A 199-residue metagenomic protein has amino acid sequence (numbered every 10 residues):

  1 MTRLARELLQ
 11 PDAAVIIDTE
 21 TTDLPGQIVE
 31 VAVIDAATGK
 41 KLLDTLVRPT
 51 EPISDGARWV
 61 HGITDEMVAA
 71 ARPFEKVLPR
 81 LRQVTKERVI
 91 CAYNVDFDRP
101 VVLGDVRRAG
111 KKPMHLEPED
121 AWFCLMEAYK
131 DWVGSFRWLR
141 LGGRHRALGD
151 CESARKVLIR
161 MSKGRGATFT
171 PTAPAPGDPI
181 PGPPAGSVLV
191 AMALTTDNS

Functional and structural regions predicted by a protein language model:
T2, E7-A14, L24-E30, D35-I63 (+1 more regions): Metal-dependent phosphoesterase core characteristic of DEDDh/y 3'-5' exonuclease domains
W59-L78: Metal-dependent phosphoesterase signature
